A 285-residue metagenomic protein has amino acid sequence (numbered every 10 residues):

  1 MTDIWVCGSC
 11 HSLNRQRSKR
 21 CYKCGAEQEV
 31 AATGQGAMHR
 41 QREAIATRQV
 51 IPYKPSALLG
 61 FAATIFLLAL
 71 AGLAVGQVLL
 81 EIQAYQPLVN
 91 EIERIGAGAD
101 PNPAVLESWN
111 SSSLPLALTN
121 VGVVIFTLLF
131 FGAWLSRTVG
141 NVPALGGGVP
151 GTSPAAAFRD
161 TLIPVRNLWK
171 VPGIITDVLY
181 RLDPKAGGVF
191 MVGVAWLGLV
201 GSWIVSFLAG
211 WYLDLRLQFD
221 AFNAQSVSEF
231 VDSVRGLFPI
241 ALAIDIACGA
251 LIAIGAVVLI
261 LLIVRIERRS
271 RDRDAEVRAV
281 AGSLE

Functional and structural regions predicted by a protein language model:
I4, S18, D160: Residues immediately within or flanking Cys/His clusters that coordinate Zn2+ in small zinc-binding modules
I4-R15: Short Cys/His-rich zinc-binding micro-motifs
L13, Y22-G25, E29-G76, I82-N110 (+5 more regions): Membrane-interface extramembranous regions at the lipid-water interface
S108-F126, R235-G255: Hydrophobic alpha-helical transmembrane segments
L208, Y212-L213, Q225, A247-L251: A structured, mid-to-C-terminal "fold-capping" secondary-structure block
